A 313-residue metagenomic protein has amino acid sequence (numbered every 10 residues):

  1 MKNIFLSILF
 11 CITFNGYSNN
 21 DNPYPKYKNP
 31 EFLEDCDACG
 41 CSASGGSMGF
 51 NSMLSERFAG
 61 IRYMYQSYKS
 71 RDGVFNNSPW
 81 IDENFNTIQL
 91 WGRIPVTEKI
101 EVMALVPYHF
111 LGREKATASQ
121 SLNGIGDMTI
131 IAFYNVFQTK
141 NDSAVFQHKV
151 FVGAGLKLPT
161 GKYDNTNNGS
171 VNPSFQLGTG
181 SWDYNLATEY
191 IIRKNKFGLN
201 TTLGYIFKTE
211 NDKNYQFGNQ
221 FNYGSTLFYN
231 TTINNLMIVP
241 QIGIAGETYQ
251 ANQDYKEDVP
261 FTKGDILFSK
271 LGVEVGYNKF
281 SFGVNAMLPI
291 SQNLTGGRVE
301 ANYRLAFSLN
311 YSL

Functional and structural regions predicted by a protein language model:
N19-D21, P25-K26, M48-E56, K99 (+2 more regions): Short loop/turn motifs that connect adjacent beta-strands in outer-membrane beta-barrel proteins
E31-C36, M64-T87: Surface-exposed strand-loop-strand hairpins of Gram-negative outer-membrane beta-barrel proteins
G49-F50, I61, L90-I94, A104 (+8 more regions): Residues on the lipid-exposed face of transmembrane beta-strands in outer-membrane beta-barrel proteins
L54, Q66, T97-K99, F137-N141 (+4 more regions): Outer-membrane beta-barrel channels and translocator barrels
S55, N84-I88, N123-I130, H148 (+5 more regions): Residues that define the transmembrane beta-barrel architecture of outer-membrane proteins
A59-S67, A104-Y108, V152-L158, T201-Y205 (+3 more regions): Transmembrane beta-barrel strands of outer-membrane/channel proteins
S70, Y215-L313: Outer membrane beta-barrel transmembrane domains
F110-G204, T209-Q216: Outer-membrane pore/translocation modules
